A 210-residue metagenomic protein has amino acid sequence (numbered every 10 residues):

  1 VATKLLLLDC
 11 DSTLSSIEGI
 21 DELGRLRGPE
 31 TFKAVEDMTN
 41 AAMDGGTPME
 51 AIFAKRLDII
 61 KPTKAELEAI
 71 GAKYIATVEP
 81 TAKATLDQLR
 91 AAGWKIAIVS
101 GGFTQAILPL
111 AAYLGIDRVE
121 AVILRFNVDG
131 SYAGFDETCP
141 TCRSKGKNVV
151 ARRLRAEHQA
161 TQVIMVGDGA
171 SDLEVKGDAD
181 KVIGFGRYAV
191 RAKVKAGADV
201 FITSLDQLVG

Functional and structural regions predicted by a protein language model:
A2-L124, V128: Alpha-helical substrate-recognition element adjacent to the catalytic core
D37-G45, V190-T203: A short, conserved beta-to-alpha structural element at the edge of catalytic cores that scaffolds binding
A72-A76, A97, T138-S144, T161: Short, flexible loop segments at the rims of nucleotide/cofactor-binding pockets, characterized by
S100-G101, T161-V200: Acidic, Mg2+-coordinating phosphoryl-transfer loop and its flanking beta/alpha structural elements, shared across
R118-N148: Glycine/Thr-rich beta-alpha phosphate-binding loop at enzyme active sites
E120, V200-L208: Short acidic-hydrophobic, aromatic-tinged amphipathic segments that line or gate anion-handling sites
N127-G134, A192-V200, G210: Short, charged, surface-exposed secondary-structure boundary motifs
C142-L173: Conserved Lys-Pro-Asp/Glu-containing loop-to-beta segment of HAD-superfamily phosphomonoesterases, centered on
